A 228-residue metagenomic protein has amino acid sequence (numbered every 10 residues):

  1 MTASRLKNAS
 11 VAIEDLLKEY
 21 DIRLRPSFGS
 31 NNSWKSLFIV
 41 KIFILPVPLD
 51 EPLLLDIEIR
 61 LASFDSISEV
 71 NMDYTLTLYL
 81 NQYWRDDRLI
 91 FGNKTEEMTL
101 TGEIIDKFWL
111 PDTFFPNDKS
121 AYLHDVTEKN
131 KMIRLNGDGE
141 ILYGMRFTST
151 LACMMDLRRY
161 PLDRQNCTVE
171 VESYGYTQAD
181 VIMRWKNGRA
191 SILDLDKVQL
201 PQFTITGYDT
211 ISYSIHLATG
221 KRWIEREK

Functional and structural regions predicted by a protein language model:
M1-K228: Non-transmembrane, solvent-exposed beta-strand/loop segments in proteins with extracellular/lumenal exposure or large
